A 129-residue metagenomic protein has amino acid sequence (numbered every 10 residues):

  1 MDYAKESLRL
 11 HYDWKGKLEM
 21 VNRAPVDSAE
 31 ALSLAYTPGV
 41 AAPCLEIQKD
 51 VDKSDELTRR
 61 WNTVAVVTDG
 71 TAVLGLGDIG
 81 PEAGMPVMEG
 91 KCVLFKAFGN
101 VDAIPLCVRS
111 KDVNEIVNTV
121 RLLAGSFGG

Functional and structural regions predicted by a protein language model:
M1-G129: N-terminal ligand-binding/catalytic initiation module
